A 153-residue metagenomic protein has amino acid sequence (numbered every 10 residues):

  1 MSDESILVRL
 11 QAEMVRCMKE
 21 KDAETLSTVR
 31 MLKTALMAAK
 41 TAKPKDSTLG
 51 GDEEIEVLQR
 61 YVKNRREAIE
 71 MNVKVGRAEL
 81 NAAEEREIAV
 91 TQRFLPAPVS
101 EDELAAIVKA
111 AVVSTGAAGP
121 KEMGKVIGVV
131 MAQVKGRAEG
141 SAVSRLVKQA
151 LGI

Functional and structural regions predicted by a protein language model:
M1-I153: Charged, compositionally biased, marginally structured helical/coil segments
